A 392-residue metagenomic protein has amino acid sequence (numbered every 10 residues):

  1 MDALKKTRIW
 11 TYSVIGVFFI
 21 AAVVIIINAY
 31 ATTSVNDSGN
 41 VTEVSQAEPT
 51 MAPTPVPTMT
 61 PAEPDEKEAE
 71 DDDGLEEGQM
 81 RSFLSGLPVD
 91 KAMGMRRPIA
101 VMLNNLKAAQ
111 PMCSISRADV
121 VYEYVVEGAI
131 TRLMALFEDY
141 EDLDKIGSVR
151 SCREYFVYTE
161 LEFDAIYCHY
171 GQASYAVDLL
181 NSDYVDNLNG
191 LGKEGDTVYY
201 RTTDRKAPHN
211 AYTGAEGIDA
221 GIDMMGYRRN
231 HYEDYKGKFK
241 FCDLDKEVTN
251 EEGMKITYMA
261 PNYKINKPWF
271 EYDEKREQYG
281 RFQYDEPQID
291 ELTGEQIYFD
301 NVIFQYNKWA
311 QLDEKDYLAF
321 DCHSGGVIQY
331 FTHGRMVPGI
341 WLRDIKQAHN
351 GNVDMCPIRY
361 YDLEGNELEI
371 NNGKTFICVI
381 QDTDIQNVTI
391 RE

Functional and structural regions predicted by a protein language model:
M1-P53, T58: Gram-positive cell-envelope targeting signals
T7-Y12, G39-E48, E63-A118, E127-E392: A surface/extracellular/periplasmic glyco- and lipid-processing/surface-interacting theme
Y124: Change "in soluble alpha/beta enzymes" to "in soluble alpha/beta proteins
